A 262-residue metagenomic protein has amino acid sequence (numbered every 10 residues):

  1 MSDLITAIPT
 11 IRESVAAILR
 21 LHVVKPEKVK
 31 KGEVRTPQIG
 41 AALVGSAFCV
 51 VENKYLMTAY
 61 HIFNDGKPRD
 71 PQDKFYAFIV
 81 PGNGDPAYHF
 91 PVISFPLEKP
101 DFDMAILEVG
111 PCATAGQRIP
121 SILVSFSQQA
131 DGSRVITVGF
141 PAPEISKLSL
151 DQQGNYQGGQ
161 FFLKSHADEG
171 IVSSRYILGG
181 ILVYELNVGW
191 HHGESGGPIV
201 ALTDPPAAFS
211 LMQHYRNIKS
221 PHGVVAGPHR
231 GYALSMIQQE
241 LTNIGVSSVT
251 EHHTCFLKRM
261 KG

Functional and structural regions predicted by a protein language model:
M1-C49, L56-A59, F102-A105: N-terminal activation segment of mature serine protease catalytic domains
I18, A47, K54, T58 (+8 more regions): Terminal peptide-recognition signature
A42, V51-K99: Catalytic-histidine neighborhood of serine endopeptidases, predominantly the chymotrypsin-like S1/PA family
A42-V44, H192-S195: Short, small/polar residue-rich loop motifs at catalytic or cofactor-binding pockets
L43, E98-P100, Y176-G180: Short, conserved beta-turn/loop elements at beta-strand boundaries and strand-helix junctions
C49-V51, S94, S174-Y176, A201: A residue-level detector for short acidic-glycine micro-motifs
R118-E185, G189-E194, Q213-V225: Flexible, gly/ser-rich surface segments that form the specificity/activation loops bordering the active-site cleft
V200-G262: C-terminal subregion of chymotrypsin/trypsin-like serine protease catalytic domains
